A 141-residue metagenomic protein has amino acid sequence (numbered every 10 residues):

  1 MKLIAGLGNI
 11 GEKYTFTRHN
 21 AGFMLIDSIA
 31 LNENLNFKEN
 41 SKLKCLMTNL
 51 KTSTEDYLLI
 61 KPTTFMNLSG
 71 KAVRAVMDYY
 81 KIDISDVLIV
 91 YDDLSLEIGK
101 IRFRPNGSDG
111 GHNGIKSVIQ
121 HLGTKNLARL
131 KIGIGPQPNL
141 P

Functional and structural regions predicted by a protein language model:
K2-N106, K116, Q120, T124-K131 (+1 more regions): Nucleotide and nucleotide-moiety/phosphate-recognizing core
G111-G114: Hydrophobic alpha-helical segments within soluble ligand-binding/sensing domains
